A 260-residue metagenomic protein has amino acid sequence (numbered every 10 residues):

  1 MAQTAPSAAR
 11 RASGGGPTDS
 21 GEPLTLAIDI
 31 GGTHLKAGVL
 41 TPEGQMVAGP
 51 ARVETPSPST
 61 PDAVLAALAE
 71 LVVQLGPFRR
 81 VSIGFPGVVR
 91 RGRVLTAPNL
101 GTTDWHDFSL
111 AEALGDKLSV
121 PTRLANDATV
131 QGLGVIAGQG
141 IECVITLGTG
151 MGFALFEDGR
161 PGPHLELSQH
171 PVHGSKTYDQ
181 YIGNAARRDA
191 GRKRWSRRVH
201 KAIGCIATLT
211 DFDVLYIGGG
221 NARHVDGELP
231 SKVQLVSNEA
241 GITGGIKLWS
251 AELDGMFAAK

Functional and structural regions predicted by a protein language model:
T4, G14-A63, T96, R160-R188: Short glycine-rich, Thr/Ser-proximal phosphate-binding strand/loop in the N-terminal lobe of ATP-dependent enzymes
T25-D29, R80-S82, R123, E142-T146 (+2 more regions): Short glycine-aspartate micro-motif
T33, P86-R90, G148-G152, N221-A222: Short glycine-rich anion-binding loops that position phosphate/pyrophosphate groups of nucleotides and phosphorylated
H34, I206-N238: Glycine-rich phosphate-binding loops at beta-strand->alpha-helix junctions
L35-V39, G87, L133, M151-F156: Short beta-strand scaffold segments in enzyme catalytic cores
G49-A51, P56-S82, V88-I141, Y181 (+1 more regions): Glycine-rich phosphate-binding loop and adjoining helix at the ATP-binding site of ATP-dependent phosphoryl-transfer
G140-C143, L147-P171: Anionic-ligand binding region
W195-T208: A short, acidic, amphipathic alpha-helical segment used as a generic capping/interface helix at domain edges
